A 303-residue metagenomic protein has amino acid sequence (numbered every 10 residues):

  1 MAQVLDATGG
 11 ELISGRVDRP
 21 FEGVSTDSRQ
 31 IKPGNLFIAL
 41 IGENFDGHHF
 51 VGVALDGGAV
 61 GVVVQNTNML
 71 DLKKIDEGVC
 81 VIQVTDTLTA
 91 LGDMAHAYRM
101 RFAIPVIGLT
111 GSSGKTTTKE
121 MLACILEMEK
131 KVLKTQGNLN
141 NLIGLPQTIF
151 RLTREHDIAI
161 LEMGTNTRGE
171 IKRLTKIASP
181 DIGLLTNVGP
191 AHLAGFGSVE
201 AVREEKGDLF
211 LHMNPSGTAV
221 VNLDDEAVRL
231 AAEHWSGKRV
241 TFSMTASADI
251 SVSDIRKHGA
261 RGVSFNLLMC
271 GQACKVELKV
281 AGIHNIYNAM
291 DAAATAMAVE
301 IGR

Functional and structural regions predicted by a protein language model:
M1-D93, A281: N-terminal leader/targeting and accessory segments in enzymes
A2-A7, M69-K73, L184-R303: Acidic, Mg2+-coordinating active-site environments of NTP-dependent enzymes
L5, L88-L223, R229-W235, M297: Phosphate-binding loop of NTP-binding sites
L12, V81-Q83, V106, V132-K134 (+1 more regions): Conserved beta-strand scaffold positions in the cores of enzyme catalytic domains, especially in NTP/NDP-utilizing
T26-D27, A39-I41, V64, K134-Q136 (+4 more regions): Thr-Gly-centered strand-to-loop micro-motif
Q65, V84, T135, N222 (+1 more regions): Generic beta-sheet signal
